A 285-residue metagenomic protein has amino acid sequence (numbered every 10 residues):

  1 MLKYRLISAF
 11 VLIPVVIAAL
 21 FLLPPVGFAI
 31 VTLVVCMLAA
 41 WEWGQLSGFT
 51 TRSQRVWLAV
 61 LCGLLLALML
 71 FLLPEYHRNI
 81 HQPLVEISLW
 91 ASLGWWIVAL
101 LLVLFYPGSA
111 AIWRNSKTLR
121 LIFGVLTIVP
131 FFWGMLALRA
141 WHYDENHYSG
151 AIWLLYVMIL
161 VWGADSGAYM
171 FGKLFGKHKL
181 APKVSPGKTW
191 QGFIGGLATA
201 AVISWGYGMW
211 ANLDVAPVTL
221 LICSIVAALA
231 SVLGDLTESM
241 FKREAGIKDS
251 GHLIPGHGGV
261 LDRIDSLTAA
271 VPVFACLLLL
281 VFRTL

Functional and structural regions predicted by a protein language model:
L2-I225: Membrane-embedded alpha-helical bundles of polytopic integral membrane proteins
A164, I194, L261-A269: Membrane-embedded alpha-helical segments of transport systems, primarily multispan ion/solute transporters
E244-L267: Interfacial loop-to-transmembrane junctions
C276-L285: Juxtamembrane boundary at the C-terminal end of a transmembrane helix
